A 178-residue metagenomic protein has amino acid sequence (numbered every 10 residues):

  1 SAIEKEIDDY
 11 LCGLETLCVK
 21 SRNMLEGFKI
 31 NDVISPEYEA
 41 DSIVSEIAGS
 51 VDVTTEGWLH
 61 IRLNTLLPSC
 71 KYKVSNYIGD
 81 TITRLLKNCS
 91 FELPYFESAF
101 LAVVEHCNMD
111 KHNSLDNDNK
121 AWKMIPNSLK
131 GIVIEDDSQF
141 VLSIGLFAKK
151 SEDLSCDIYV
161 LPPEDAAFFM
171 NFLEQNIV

Functional and structural regions predicted by a protein language model:
S1-G27, N31-V33, E39, I43-A48 (+1 more regions): N-terminal targeting/trafficking signals and adjacent low-complexity tails
S21, T81-S90, P126-V133: Hydrophobic, Leu/Ile/Phe/Ala-enriched alpha-helical segments that form helix-helix packing faces
S45-L67, A102-C107: Short amphipathic
V51-T54, F91-E97, K150: Short glycine/proline-enriched loop/turn "hinge" motifs that connect secondary-structure elements and lie
W58, F100, S155-D157: Broad gene-expression machinery/nucleic-acid interaction feature
K71-A102, M109-H112: An N-terminal amphipathic alpha-helical segment
C107-V141, F147-A148: Short, hydrophobic/π-rich interface segment
S138-V178: C-terminal edge-of-domain segments
